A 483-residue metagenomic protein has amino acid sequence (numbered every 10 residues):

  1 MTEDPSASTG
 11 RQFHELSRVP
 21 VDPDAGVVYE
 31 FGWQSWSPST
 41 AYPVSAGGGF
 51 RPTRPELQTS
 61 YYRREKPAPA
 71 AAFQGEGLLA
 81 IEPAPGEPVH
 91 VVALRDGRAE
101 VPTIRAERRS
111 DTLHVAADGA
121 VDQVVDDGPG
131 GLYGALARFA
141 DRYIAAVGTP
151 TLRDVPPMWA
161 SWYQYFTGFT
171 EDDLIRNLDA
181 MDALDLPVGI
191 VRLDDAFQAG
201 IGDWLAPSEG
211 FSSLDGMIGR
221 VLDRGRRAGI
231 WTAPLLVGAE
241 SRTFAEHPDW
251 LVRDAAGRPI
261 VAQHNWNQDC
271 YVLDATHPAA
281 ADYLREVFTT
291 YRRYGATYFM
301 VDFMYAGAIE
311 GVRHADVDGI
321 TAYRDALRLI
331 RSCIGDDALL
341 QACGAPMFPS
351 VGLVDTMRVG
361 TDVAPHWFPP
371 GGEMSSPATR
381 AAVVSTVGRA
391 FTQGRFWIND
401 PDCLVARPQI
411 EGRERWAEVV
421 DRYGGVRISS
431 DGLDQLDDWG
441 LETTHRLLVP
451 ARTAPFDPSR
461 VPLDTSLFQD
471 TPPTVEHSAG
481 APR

Functional and structural regions predicted by a protein language model:
M1-A137: N-terminal accessory beta-strand-rich subdomains and adjacent acidic, glycine-rich linkers that precede catalytic cores
L132-P150: N-terminal carbohydrate-binding accessory modules
V155-W159, Q164-T289, Y298-V301, A306-A315: Aromatic-lined carbohydrate-binding/catalytic grooves of carbohydrate-active enzymes
L174, A180, L184-D185, P207 (+5 more regions): Carbohydrate-binding surfaces of carbohydrate-active enzymes
L214, G319-L327: Amphipathic alpha-helical segments in well-structured domains
F244-P278, D282, D325-L436: Glycan-recognition surfaces
G295-T297, V359: Glycine-enriched alpha-helix->loop->beta-strand junction motifs that scaffold or abut catalytic
G311-I320, L353-T356: Short glycine/threonine-rich loop-to-helix capping motif typified by GTGT followed within a few residues by an Asp-Pro
